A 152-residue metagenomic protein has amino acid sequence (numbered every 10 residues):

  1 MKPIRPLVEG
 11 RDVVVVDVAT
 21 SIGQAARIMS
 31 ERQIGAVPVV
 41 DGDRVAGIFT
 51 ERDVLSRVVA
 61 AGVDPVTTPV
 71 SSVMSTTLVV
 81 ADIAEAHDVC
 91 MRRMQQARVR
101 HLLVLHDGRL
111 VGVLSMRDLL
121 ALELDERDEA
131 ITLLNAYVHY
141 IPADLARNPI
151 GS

Functional and structural regions predicted by a protein language model:
M1-R11, T50-Q95, S115-S152: Tandem CBS (Bateman) regulatory domains
K2-T50: A positional/architectural concept
V16-Q33, V80-R98, L105: The conserved cystathionine-beta-synthase
M29-R32, V37-D53, M94, L102-L119: A glycine-centered beta-loop-beta connector
